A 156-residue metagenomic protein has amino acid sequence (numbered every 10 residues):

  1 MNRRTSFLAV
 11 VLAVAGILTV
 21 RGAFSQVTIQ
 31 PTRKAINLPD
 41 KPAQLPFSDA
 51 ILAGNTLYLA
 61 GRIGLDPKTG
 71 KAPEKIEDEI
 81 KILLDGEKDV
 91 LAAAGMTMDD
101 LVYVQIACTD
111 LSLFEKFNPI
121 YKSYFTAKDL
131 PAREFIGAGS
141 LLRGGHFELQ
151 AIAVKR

Functional and structural regions predicted by a protein language model:
R4-D85, D89-A94, D99-V102, C108-R156: N-terminal presequence-like segments and the immediate start of the first folded domain
